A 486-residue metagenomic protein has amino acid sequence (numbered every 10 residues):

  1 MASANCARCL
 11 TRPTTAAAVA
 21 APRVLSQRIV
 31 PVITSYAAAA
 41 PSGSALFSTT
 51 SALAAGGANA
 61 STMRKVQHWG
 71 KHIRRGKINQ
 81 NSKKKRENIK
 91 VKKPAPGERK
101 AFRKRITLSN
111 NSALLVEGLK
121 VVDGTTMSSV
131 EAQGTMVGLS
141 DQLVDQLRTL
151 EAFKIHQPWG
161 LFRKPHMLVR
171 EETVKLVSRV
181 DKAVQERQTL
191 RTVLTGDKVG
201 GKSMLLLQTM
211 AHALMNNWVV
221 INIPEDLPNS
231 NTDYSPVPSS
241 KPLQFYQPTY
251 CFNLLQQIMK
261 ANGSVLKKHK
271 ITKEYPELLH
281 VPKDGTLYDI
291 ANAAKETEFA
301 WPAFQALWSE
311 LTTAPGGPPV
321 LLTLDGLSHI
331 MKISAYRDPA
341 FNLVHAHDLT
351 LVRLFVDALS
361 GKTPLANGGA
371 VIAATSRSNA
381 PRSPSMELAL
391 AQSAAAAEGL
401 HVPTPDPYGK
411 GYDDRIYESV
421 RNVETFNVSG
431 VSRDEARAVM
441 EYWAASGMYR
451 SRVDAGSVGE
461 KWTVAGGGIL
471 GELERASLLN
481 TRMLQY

Functional and structural regions predicted by a protein language model:
A2-R187, L479-Y486: A short, basic N-terminal segment
L46-F47, S51, L311-V320: Short basic/glycine-enriched coil/helix segment immediately N-terminal to the Walker B
K164-T173, K202, Q247, A293-A300 (+2 more regions): Phosphate/oxyanion-binding active-site loops and adjacent basic polyanion-contact surfaces
R170-E171, L176, A183-M215, V464-I469 (+1 more regions): Glycine-rich P-loop/Walker A and Walker A-like loops and their local beta1-loop-alpha1 context in P-loop NTPases
R187-L190, G201, G317-P319, A366-G368 (+2 more regions): Eukaryote-biased feature marking scaffold/signaling PDZ-domain proteins and nuclear chromatin regulators
R191-G200, M204-T313: P-loop NTPase nucleotide-binding core
P319-I333, R337-K410: Sensor-1/coupling segment of RecA-like P-loop NTPase cores
L321, A391-E398, G411-Y486: C-terminal alpha-helical "lid" subdomain
